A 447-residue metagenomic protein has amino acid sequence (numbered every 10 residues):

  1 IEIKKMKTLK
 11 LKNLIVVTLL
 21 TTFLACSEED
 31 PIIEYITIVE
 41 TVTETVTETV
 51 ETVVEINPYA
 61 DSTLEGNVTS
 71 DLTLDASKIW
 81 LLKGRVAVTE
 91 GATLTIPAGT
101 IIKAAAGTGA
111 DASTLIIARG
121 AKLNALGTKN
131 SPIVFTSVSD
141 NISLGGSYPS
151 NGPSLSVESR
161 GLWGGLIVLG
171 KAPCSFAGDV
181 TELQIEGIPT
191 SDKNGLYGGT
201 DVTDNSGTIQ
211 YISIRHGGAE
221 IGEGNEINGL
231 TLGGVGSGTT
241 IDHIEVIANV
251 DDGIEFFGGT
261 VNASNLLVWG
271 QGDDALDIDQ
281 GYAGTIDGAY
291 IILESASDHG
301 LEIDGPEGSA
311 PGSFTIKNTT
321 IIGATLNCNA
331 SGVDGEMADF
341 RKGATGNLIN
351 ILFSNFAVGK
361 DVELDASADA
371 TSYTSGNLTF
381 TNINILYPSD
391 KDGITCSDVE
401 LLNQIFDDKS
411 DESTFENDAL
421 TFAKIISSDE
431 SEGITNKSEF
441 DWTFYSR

Functional and structural regions predicted by a protein language model:
K4-I15: Bacterial N-terminal signal peptides that target proteins for export
T22-A25: C-terminal motif of bacterial Sec signal peptides marking the signal peptidase cleavage site
S27-P31: Bacterial signal peptide processing site
I33-V39, T43, E51-L94, A105-G120 (+4 more regions): Extracellular beta-rich repeat passengers
I101: Catalytic metal-binding/acid-base residues of hydrolase active sites
